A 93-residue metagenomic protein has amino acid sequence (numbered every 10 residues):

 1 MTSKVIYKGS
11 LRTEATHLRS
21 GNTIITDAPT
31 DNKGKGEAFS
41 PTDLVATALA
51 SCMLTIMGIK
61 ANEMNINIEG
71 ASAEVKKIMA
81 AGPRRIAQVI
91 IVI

Functional and structural regions predicted by a protein language model:
M1-T47, T55-I93: Extended beta-strand/beta-hairpin segments
